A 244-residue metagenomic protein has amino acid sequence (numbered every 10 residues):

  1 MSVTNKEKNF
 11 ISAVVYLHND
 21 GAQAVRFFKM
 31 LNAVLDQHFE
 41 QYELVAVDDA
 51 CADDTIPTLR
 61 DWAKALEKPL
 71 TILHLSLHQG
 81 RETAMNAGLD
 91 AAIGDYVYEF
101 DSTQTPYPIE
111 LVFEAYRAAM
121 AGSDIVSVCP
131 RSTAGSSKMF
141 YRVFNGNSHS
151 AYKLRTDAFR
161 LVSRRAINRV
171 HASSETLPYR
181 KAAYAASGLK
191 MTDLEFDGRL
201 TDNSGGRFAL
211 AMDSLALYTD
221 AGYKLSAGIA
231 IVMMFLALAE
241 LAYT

Functional and structural regions predicted by a protein language model:
M1-A33: N-proximal low-complexity "stem/linker" segments adjacent to membrane-targeting elements
N19, D49-C51, Q79: Conserved short acidic donor-positioning loop in nucleotide-sugar-dependent glycosyltransferases
Q23-V25, D53-D61: Acidic helix N-cap motif at the loop->helix transition within catalytic regions of sugar-transfer enzymes
E40-C51, L73-H74: Short beta-strand/loop segment that forms part of the nucleotide-sugar
D48-I56, Q104-T105: A conserved acidic beta->alpha catalytic loop
L75-L77, E82-A91, Y96-E99, T105-P178: Acceptor/aglycone-binding surface of glycosyltransferases and processive sugar-polymer synthases
R165-G222: Catalytic donor/gating beta->alpha subdomain of glycosyltransferases that bind UDP-sugars
Y223-T244: Membrane-embedded multi-pass helical conduit in multi-pass membrane proteins, especially envelope-biosynthetic
